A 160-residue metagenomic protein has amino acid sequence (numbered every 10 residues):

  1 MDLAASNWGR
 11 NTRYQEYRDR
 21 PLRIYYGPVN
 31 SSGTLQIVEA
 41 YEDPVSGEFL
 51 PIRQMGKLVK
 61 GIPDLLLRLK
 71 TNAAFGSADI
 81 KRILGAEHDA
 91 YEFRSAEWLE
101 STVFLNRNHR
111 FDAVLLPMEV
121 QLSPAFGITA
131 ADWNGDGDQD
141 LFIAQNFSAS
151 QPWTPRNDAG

Functional and structural regions predicted by a protein language model:
M1-G160: Beta-propeller-forming repeat regions
